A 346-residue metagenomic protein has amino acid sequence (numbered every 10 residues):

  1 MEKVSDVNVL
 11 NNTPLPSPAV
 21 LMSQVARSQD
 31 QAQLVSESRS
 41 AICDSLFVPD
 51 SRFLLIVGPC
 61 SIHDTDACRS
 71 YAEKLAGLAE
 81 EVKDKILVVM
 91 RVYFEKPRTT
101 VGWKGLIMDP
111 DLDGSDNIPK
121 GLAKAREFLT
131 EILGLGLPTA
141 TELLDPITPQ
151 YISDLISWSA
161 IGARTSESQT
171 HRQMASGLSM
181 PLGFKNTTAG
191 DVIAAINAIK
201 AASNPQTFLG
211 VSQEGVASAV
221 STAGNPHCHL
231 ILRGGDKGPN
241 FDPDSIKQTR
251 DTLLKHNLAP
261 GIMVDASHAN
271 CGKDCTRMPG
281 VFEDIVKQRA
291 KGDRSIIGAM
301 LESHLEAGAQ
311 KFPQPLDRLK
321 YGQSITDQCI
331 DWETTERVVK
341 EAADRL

Functional and structural regions predicted by a protein language model:
E2-D6, A72, K85-F241, S245-I246 (+7 more regions): Active-site-facing alpha/beta catalytic cores
V7-F47: N- or domain-start disorder-to-order transition segments that initiate the globular core
A19-A26, T222-D236, L319-Q323: Gly-rich Lys/Arg/Thr-decorated short loops/hinges at beta-loop-alpha junctions or inter-strand turns that position
L54-A67, D327: Conserved phosphate/anionic-ligand binding catalytic regions in large, soluble enzymes, centered on
G58, V264, D331: Conserved, mostly hydrophobic/aromatic
R233-G235, N240, Q248-M263: A contiguous, surface-oriented mixed alpha/beta subdomain in the mid-to-C-terminal portion of proteins that forms
A290-L346: Active-site or pore-adjacent capping/gating segments
